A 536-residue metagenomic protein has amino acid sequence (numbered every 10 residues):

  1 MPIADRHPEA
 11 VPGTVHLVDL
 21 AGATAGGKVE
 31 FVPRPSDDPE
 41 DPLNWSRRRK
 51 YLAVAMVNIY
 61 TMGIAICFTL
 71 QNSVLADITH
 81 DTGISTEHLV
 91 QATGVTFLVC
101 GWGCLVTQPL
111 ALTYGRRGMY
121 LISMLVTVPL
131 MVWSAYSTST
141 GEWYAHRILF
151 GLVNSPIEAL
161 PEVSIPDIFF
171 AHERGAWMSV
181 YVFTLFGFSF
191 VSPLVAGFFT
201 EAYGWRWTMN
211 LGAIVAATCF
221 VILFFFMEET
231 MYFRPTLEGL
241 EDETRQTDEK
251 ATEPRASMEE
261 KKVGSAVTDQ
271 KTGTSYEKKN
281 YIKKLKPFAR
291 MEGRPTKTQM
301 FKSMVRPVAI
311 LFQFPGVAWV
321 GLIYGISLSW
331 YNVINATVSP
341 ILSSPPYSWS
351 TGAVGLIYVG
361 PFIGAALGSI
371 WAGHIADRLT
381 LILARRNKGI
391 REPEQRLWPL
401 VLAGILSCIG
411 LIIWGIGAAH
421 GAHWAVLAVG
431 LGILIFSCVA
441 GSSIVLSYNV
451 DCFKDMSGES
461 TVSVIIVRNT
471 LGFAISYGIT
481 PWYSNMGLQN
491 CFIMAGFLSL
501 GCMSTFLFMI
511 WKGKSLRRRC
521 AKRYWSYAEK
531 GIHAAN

Functional and structural regions predicted by a protein language model:
M1-G63, F68, T86, W207 (+4 more regions): Intracellular terminal tails of multi-pass secondary transporters
R47, A65, D77, D81 (+10 more regions): C-terminal transmembrane bundle
R47-F68, I148, L311-Y331, G432-F436: Pair of pore-lining "gating" transmembrane helices in MFS-fold secondary transporters
R49-I64, A92, T96, S123-V126 (+7 more regions): Hydrophobic transmembrane alpha-helices of multi-pass secondary transporters, especially the MFS 12-helix bundle
Y60, E162, V180-T184, V215 (+4 more regions): Hydrophobic alpha-helical segments of secondary membrane carriers
T86-E87, A171-Y181, T351, D455-V464: Loop-to-transmembrane helix entry/capping segments in MFS-fold secondary transporters and related SLC/MFSD carriers
I148-L185: Cytoplasmic helix-loop-helix junction between adjacent transmembrane helices in 12-TM secondary transporters
F186-L237: Helix-loop-helix hairpin linking two adjacent transmembrane segments in secondary transporters
